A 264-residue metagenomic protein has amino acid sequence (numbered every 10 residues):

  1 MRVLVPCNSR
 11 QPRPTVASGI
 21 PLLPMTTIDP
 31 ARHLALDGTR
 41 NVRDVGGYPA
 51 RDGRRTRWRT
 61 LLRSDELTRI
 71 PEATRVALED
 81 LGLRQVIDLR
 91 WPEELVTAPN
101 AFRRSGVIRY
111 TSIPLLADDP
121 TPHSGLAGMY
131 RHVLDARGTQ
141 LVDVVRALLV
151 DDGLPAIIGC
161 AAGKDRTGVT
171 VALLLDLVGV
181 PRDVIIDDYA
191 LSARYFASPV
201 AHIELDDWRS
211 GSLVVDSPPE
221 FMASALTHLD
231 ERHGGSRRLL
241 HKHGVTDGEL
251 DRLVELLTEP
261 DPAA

Functional and structural regions predicted by a protein language model:
R2-I157, V169-A264: Cys-dependent protein tyrosine phosphatase-like superfamily
A162, R166-T167: Ser/Thr-glycine-rich phosphate-binding loops at phosphate-binding pockets of nucleotides, nucleotide cofactors
